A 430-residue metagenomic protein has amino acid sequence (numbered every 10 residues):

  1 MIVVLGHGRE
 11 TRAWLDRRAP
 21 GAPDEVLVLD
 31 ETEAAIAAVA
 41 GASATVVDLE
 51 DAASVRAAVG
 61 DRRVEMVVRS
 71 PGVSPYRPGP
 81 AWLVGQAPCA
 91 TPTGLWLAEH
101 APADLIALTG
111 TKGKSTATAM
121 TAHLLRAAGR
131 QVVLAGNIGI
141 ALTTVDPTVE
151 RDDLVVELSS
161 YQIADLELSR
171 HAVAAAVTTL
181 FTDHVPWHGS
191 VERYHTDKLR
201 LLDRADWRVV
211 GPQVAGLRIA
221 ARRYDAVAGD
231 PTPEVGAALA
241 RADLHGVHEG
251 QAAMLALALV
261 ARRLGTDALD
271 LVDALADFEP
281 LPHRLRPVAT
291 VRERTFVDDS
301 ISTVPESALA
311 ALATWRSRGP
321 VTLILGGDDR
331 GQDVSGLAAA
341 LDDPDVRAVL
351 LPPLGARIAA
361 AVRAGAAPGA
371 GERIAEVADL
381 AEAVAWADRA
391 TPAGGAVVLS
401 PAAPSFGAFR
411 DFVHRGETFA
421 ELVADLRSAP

Functional and structural regions predicted by a protein language model:
M1-A107, A276, R284, A381-R389: Short, basic phosphate-binding NTP loop
G8, W14, A242-V346, A360: Nucleotide phosphate-binding/pyrophosphate-handling subdomain across enzymes that bind or process nucleotide phosphates
L15, V67, L108, N137 (+11 more regions): Residue-level signal for inorganic ion chemistry
P20-G21, V84, E167-A172, L201-D206 (+3 more regions): Short, conserved loop/helix-junction motifs that constitute active-site signature segments in enzyme catalytic cores
D24-E31, V209-P212, V321-G326, P344-G355: Short internal beta-strands
A38-A40, S335-G395: C-terminal helical cap/extension that packs against the catalytic core of soluble nucleotide-cofactor enzymes
R56-R63, P71, P75-R223, A420-P430: Phosphate-binding loop of NTP-binding sites
A402-A429: Glycine/aspartate-rich loop-and-adjacent alpha/beta segment that forms the canonical ThDP
